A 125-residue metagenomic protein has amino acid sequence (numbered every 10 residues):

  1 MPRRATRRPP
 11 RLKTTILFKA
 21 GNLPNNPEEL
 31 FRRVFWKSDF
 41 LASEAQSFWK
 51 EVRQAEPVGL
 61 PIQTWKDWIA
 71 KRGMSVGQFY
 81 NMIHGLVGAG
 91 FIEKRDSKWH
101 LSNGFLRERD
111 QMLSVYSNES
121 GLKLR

Functional and structural regions predicted by a protein language model:
M1-K19: General nucleic-acid-binding
L17-E51: Short alpha-helical segments that sit at the start of domains
P57-K71: Short acidic, hydrophobic short linear motifs in intrinsically disordered regions
G73-G88: Short amphipathic alpha-helical interaction segments
V87-K98: A short, conserved structural fragment
K98-E108: Basic, amphipathic "hinge/linker" alpha-helix immediately C-terminal to the N-terminal HTH DNA-binding motif
L106-R125: Short, amphipathic alpha-helical interaction segments positioned at domain boundaries
